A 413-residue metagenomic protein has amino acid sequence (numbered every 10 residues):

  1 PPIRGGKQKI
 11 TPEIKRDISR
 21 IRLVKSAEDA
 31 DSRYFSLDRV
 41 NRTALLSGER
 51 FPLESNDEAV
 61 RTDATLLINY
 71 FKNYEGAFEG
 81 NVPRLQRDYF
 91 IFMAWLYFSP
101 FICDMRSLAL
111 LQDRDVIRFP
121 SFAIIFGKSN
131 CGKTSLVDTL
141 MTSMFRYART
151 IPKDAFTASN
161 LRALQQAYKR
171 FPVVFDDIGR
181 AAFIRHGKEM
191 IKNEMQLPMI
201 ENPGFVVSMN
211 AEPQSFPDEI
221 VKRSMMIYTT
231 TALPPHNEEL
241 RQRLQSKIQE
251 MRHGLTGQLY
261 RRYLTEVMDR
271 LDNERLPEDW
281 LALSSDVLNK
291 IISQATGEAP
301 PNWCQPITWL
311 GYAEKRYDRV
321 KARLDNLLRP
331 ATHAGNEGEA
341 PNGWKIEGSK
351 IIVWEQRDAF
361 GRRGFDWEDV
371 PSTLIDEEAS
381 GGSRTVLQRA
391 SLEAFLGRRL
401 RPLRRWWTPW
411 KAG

Functional and structural regions predicted by a protein language model:
P1-L85, C103, N273-G413: Extended, charged/polar low-complexity intrinsically disordered regions
A44-F145: P-loop NTPase catalytic core of nucleic-acid-dependent motor ATPases
P120, K169-R170, E201-P203, I220-M225: Short glycine-/polar-rich loops that comprise or flank the Walker A/P-loop and associated switch/sensor motifs
S129-G132, I178-I184, A211-S215, L233-P234: Short acidic, S/G/P-rich loop/turn micro-motifs used as interaction or catalytic elements
L140-K169: Short glycine-rich substrate-engagement loop in P-loop NTPases that contacts/grips substrate
L161-S208: Conserved nucleotide-sensing/catalytic segment adjacent to the nucleotide-binding pocket in NTP-handling enzymes
F216-P235: A short helix-turn-beta junction within AAA+ P-loop NTPase domains corresponding to the substrate/partner-engaging
E239-L240, L244-P300: Long, charge-rich alpha-helical interaction segments
